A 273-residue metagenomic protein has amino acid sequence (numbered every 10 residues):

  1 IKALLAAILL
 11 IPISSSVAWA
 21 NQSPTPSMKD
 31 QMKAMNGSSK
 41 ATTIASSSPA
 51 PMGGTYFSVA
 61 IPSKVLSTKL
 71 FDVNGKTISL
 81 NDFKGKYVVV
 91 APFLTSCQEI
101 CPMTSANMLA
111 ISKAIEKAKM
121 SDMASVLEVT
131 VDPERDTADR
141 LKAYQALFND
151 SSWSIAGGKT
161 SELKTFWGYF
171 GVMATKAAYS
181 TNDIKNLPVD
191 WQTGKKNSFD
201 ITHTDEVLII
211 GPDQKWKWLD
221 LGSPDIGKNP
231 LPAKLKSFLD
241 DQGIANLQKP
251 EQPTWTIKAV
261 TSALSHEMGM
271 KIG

Functional and structural regions predicted by a protein language model:
L5-S15: Bacterial N-terminal signal peptides
A18-A20: Boundary at the C-terminal end of the N-terminal hydrophobic targeting segment
D30, I44-N81, A106, K113: N-terminal "domain-start" segment that seeds a small globular fold
S79-M108: Short active-site neighborhood of thiol/selenol oxidoreductases, capturing the structured segment around
G85, S223-I226, M268: A short acidic/small-residue loop/turn micro-motif
S105-G168: Structural microenvironment flanking redox-active thiols in thiol-disulfide oxidoreductases
G157-L239, N246: Thiol/selenol-based redox catalytic cores and closely related redox-interacting motifs
K228-N229, F238-G273: Extracytoplasmic/luminal low-complexity segments enriched in Pro/Gly and acidic/polar residues that act as flexible
